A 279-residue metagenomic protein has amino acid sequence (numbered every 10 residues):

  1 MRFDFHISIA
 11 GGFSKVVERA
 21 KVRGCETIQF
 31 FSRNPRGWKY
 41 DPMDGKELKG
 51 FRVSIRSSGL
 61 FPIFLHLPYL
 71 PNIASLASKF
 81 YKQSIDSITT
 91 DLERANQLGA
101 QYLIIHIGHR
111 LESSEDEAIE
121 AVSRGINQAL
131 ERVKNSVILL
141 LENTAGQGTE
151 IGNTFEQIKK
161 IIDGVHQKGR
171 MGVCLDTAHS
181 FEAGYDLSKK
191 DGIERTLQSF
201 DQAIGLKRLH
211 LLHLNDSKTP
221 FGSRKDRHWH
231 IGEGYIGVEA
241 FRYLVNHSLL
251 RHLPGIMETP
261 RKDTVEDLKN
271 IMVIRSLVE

Functional and structural regions predicted by a protein language model:
M1-L67, P71-T90: N-terminal pre-domain/capping segments
H6-A10, R33-P35, P68-L70, G108-R110 (+4 more regions): Active-site beta-loop-alpha junctions enriched in small/polar residues
E18-C25, D44-F64, D91-G99, N127-S136 (+3 more regions): Acidic (Asp/Glu)-rich catalytic clusters
A20, H66, S84, A95 (+5 more regions): Conserved, mostly hydrophobic/aromatic
F30, I63-L67, A100-I107, L139-L141 (+1 more regions): Short beta-strand segments at enzyme active-site cores
A74-G172: Active-site acidic/histidine proton-transfer and metal-coordination neighborhood in alpha/beta enzyme cores
K79-L92, E115-Q128, T154-D163, D191-Q198 (+2 more regions): Short, electropositive alpha-helical surface patch
Q128-I231: Acidic/histidine-rich catalytic cores of soluble enzymes
